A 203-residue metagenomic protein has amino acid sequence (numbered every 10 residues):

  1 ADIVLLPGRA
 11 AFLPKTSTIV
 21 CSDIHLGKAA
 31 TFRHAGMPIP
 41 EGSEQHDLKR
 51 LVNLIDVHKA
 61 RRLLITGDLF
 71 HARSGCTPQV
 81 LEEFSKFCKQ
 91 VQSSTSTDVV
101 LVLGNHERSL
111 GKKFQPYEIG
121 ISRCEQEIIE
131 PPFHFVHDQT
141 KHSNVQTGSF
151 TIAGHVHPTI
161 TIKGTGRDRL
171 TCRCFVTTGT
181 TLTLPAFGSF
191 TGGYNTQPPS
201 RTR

Functional and structural regions predicted by a protein language model:
A1-T66, F70-R203: Extended recognition/assembly regions associated with phosphoester-bond processing machinery
